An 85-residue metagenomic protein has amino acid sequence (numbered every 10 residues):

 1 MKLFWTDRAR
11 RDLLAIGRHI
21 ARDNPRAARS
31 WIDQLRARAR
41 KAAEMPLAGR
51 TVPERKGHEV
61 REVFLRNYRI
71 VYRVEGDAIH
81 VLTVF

Functional and structural regions predicted by a protein language model:
K2-V60, A78: Basic, Lys/Arg-enriched alpha-helical interface segments
L65-R69, R73-F85: Enriched for short, Lys/Arg-rich terminal
